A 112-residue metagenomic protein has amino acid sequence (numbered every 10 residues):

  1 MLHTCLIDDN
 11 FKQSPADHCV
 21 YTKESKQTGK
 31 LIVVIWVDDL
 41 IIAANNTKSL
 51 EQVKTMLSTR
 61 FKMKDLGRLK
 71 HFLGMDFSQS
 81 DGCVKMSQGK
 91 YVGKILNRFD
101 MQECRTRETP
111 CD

Functional and structural regions predicted by a protein language model:
M1-D112: Long, low-complexity, charge-biased intrinsically disordered regions
